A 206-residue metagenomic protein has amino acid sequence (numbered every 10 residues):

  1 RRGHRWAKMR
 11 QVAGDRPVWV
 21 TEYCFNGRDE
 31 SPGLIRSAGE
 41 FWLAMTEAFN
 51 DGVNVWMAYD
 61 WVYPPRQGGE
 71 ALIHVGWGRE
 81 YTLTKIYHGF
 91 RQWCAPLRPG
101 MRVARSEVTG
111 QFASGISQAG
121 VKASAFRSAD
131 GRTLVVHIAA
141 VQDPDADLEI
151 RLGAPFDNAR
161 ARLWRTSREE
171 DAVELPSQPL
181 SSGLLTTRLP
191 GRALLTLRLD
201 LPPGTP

Functional and structural regions predicted by a protein language model:
R1-E30: Glycoside hydrolase catalytic-domain groove-lining segments
R1-G3, N26-E30, Y63-G68, D143-A146 (+1 more regions): Flexible loop/turn segments at secondary-structure boundaries
W19-G120: Aromatic/acidic polysaccharide-binding cleft in carbohydrate-active enzymes
A48, F90, V136, L163 (+1 more regions): Hydrophobic, well-ordered secondary-structure elements that form the walls of internal hydrophobic environments
R105-G110, D130-R132, P144, P179-L185: Ser/Thr- and Asn-enriched, surface-exposed coil loops between beta-strands
F112-D157, R192, R198: Carbohydrate-binding surface patches
G153-V173: Solvent-exposed beta-hairpin/edge-strand motifs
Q178-P206: C-terminal beta-strand-rich structural cap/linker in extracellular carbohydrate-active enzymes
